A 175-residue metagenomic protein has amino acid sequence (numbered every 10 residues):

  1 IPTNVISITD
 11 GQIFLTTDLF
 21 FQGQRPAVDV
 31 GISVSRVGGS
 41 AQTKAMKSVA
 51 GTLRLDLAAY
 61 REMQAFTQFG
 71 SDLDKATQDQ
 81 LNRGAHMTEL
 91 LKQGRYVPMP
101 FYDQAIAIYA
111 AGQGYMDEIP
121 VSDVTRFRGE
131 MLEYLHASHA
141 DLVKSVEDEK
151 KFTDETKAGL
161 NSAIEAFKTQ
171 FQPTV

Functional and structural regions predicted by a protein language model:
I1-V175: Conserved catalytic/coupling modules of large nucleotide/cofactor-utilizing molecular machines
